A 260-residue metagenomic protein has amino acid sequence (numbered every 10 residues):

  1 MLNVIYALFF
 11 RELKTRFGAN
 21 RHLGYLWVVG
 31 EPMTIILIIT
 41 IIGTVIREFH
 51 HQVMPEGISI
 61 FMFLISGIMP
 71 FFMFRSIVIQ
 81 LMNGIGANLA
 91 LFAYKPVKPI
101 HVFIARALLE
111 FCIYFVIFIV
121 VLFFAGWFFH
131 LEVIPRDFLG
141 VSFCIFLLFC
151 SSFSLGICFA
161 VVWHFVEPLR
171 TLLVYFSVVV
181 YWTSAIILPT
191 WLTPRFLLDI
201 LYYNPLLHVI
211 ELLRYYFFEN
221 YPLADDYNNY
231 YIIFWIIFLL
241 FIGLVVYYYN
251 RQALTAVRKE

Functional and structural regions predicted by a protein language model:
M1-E260: Hydrophobic transmembrane alpha-helices and immediately adjacent juxtamembrane helices of multi-pass inner-membrane
